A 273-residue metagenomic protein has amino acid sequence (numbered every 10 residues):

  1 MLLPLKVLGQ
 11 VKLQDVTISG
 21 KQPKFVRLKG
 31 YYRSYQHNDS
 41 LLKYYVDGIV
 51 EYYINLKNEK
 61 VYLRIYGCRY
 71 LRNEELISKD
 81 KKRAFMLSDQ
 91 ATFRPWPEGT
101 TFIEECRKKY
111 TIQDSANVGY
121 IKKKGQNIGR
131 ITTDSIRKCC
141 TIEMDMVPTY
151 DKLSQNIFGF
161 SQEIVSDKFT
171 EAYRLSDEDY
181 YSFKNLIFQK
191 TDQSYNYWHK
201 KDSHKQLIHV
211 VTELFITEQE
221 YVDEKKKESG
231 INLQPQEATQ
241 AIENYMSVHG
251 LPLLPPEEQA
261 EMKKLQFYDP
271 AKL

Functional and structural regions predicted by a protein language model:
V7-G9: Boundary at the C-terminal end of the N-terminal hydrophobic targeting segment
V11-L273: Surface-exposed, low-complexity/disordered segments and acidic/polar micro-motifs at processing/linker regions
